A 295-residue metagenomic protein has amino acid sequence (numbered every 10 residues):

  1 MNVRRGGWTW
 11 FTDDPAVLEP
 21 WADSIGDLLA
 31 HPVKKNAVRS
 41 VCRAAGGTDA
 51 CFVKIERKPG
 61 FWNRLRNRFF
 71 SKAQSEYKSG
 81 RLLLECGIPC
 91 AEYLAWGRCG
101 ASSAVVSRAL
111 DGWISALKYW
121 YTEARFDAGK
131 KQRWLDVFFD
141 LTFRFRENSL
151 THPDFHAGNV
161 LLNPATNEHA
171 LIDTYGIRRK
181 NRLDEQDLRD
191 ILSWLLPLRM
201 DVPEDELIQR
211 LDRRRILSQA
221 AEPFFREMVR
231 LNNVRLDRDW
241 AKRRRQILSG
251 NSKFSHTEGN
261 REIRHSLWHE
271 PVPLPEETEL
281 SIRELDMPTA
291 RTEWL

Functional and structural regions predicted by a protein language model:
M1-W21, D27-L28, R98-A101, G129 (+9 more regions): Soluble, non-transmembrane catalytic domains of enzymes that act on hydrophobic metabolites at membranes
P20-A116, F143, E147-N148, A241 (+1 more regions): Conserved ATP-binding subdomain of kinase catalytic cores across diverse folds
S115-R125: AlphaC helix of the protein kinase catalytic domain
E123-R133: Activation segment of protein kinase catalytic domains, centered on the conserved DFG
Q132-D140: Internal catalytic-core helix/loop-beta-alpha segment that presents or stabilizes conserved functional determinants
E147-A157: Catalytic-loop of the protein kinase fold
N163-P164, H169-K242: C-lobe/activation-segment region of protein kinase-like
